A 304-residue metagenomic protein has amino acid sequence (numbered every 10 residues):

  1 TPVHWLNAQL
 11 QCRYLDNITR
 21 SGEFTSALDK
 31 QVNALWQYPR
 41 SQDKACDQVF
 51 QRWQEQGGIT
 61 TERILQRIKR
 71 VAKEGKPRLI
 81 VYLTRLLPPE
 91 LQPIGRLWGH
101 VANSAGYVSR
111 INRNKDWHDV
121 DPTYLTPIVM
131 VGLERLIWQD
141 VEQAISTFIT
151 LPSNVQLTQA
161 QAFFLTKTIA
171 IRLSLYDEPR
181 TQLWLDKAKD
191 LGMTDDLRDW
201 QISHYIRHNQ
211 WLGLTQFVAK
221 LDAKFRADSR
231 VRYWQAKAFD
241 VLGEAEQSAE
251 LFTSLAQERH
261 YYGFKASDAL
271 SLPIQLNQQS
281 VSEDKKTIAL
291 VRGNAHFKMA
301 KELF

Functional and structural regions predicted by a protein language model:
T1-F304: Extracytoplasmic and endomembrane cell-envelope/extracellular-matrix remodeling and assembly machinery
